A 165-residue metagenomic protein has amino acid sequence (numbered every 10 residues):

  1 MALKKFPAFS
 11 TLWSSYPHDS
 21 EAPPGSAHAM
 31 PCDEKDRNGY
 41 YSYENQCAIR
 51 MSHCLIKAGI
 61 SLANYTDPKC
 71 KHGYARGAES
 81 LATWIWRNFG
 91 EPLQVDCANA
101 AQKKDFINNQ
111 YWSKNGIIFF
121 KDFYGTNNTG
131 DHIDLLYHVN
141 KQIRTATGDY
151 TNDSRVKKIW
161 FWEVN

Functional and structural regions predicted by a protein language model:
M1-Y74: N-terminal capping segments
K4-P7, I117-I118, G148, I159: Short non-domain terminal segments
K5, L12, T83-I85, Y111 (+1 more regions): Residues in intrinsically disordered, low-complexity segments of regulatory proteins
S15, G39-S42, N64, G73 (+5 more regions): Intrinsically disordered, low-complexity N-terminal regions enriched in serine/proline/glycine with scattered basic
C54, Y65, F120-F123, V164: Active-site-proximal beta-strand/loop segments in catalytic clefts of secreted hydrolases
K69-A146: ...with weaker cross-activation on analogous glycine-rich loops/strands in unrelated enzymes
L136-N165: Active-site signature of cysteine proteases
